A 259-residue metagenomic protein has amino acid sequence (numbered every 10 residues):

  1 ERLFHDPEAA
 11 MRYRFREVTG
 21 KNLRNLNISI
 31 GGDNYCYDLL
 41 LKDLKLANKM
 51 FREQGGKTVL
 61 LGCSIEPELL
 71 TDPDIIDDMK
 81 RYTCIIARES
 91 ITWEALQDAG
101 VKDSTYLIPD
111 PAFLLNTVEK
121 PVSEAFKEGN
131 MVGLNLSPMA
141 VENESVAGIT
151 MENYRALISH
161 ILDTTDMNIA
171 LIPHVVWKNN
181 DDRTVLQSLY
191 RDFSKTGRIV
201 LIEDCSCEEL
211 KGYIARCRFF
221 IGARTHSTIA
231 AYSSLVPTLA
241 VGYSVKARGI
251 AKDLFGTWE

Functional and structural regions predicted by a protein language model:
E1-E259: Active-site anion-handling motifs in enzyme catalytic cores
